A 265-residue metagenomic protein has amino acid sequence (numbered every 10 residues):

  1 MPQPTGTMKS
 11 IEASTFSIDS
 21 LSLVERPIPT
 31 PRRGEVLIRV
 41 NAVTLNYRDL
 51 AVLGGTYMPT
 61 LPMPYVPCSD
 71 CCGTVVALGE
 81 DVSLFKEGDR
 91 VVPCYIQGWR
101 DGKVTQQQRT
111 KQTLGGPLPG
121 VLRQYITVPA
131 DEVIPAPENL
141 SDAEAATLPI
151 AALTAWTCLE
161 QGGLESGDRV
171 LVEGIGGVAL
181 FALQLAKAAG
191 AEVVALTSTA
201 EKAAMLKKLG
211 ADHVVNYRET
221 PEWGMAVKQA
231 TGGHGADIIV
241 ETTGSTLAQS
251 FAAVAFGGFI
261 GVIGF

Functional and structural regions predicted by a protein language model:
I28-V43, T56-R100, P137-N139: Glycine-rich beta-strand-centered segment in the early N-terminal region that forms part of a ligand/cofactor-binding
Y95-E173, K208: NAD(P)H dinucleotide-binding glycine-rich loop of Rossmann-like/cofactor-binding domains, especially the beta1-alpha1
T154, V178, T246: Hydrophobic/small residue at the entry helix of a nucleotide-binding pocket
E160, L180-A188, K228: Surface-exposed amphipathic alpha-helices with a cationic face
V172-I175, K187-Q249: Adenosine-nucleotide cofactor-binding segment
V254-A255: Helix-to-beta-strand junctions that scaffold the AdoMet/dcAdoMet cofactor pocket in Class I SAM-dependent enzymes
G258: Glycine-centered, small-residue-biased loops immediately flanking beta-strands in adenine/cofactor-binding cores
